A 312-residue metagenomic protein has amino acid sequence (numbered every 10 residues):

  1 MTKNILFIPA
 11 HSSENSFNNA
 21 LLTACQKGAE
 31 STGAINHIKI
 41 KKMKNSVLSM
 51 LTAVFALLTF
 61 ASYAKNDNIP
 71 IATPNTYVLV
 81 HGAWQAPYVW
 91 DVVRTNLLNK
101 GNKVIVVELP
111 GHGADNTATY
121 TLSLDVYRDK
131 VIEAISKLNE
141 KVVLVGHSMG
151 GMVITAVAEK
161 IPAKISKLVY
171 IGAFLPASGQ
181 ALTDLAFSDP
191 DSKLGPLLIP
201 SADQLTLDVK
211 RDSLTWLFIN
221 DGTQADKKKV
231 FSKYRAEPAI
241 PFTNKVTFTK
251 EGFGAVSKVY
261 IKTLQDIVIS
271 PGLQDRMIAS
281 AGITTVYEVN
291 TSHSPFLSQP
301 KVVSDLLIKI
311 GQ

Functional and structural regions predicted by a protein language model:
M1-K42: N-terminal beta1-alpha1-beta2 submodule of the flavodoxin-like/Rossmannoid cofactor-binding fold
P9, V78-G82, E108, H147 (+1 more regions): The conserved beta1-alpha1 loop
T73-A114: Conserved HGGG/HGGXW glycine-rich cap/lid loop of the alpha/beta-hydrolase fold
L109-V143, E159-K160, L185-A186: Active-site loop/oxyanion-hole signature of alpha/beta-hydrolase fold enzymes
K141-L182: Conserved hydrolase catalytic core segment
I165, V169-R211, P241-F242, T247: Flexible "cap/lid" loop of the alpha/beta hydrolase fold
A236-A281, T285-F296: Conserved serine/cysteine hydrolase catalytic core
L297-G311: Post-His helix in hydrolase/transferase enzymes
